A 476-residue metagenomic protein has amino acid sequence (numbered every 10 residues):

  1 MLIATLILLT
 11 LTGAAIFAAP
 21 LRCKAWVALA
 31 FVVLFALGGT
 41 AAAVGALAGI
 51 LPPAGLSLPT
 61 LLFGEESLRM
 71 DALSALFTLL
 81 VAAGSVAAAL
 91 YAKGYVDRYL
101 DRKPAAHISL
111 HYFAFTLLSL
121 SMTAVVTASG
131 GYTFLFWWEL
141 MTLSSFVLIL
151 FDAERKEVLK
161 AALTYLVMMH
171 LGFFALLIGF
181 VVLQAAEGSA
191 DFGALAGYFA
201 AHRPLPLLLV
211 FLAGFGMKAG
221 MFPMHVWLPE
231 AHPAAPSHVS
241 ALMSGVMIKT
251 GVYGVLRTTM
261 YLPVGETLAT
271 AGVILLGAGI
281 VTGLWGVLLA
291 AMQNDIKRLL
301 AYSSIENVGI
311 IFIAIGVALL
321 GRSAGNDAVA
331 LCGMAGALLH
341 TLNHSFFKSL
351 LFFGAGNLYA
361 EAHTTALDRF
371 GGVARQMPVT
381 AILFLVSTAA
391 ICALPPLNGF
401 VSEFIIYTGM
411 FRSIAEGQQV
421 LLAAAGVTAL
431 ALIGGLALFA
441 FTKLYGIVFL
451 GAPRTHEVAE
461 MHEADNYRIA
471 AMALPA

Functional and structural regions predicted by a protein language model:
M1-A4, L11-F113, S189-G197: Transmembrane helix-loop-helix hairpins at membrane boundaries of multipass inner-membrane proteins
M1-T5, F77-T78, G272-L276, H340: Alpha-helical transmembrane segments of polytopic membrane proteins
A87-L100, S109-F134, S144-A464: Hydrophobic transmembrane alpha-helices and their helix-loop junctions in integral membrane proteins
H462-A476: Hard-cation-handling environments
